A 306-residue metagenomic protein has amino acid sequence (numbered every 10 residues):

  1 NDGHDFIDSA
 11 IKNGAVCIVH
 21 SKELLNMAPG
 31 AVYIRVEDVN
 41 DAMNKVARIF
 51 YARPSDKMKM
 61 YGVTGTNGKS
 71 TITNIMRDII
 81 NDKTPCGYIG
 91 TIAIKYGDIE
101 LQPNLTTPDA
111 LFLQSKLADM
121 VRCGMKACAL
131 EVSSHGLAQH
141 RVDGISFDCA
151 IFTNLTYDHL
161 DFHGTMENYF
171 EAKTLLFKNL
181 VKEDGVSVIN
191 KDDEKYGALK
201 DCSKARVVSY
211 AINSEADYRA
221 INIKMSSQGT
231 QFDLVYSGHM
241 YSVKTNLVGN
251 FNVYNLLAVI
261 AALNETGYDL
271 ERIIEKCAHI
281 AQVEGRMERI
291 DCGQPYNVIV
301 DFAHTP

Functional and structural regions predicted by a protein language model:
N1, S133-S134, S209-A211: Short linear Ser/Thr-Pro motifs
N1-K45, R219-I221, V248, Y268: N-terminal leader/targeting and accessory segments in enzymes
H20-G30, C123, A138, F147-N297: Acidic, Mg2+-coordinating active-site environments of NTP-dependent enzymes
D41-I189, K195-A205, L257-I260, T266: Phosphate-binding loop of NTP-binding sites
V300: Short loop-beta-helix segment that forms the pyridoxal 5′-phosphate
A303-P306: AMP-binding/adenylate-forming catalytic core of the ANL superfamily
